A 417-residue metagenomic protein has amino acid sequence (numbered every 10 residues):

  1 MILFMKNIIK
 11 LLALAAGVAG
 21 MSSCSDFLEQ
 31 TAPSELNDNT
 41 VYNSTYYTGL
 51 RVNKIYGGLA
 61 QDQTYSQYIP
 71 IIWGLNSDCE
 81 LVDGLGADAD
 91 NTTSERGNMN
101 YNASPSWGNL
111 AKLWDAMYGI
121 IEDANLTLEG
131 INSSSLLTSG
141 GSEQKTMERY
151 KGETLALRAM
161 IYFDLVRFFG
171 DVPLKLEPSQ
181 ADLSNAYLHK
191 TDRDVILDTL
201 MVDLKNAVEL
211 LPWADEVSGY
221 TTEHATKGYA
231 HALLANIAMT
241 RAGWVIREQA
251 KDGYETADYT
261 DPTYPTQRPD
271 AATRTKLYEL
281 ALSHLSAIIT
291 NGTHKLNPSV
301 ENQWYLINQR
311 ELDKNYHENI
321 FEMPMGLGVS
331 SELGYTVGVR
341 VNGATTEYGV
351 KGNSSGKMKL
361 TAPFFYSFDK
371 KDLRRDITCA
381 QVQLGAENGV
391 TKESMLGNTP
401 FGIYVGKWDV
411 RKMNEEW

Functional and structural regions predicted by a protein language model:
M1-P33: Bacterial Sec-dependent N-terminal signal peptides
M5-I9, M21-S23, S139-E148, G152-L155 (+3 more regions): Secondary-structure transition into beta-strands, especially the periplasmic turns and strand N-termini that construct
K6-I8, V166-F168, A214, W244 (+1 more regions): Secondary-structure transition/capping motifs at alpha-helix termini and the adjoining loop/turn into the next element
K10-A13, P400-I403, K407-M413, W417: Outer/extracellular conduits and scaffolds centered on Gram-negative outer-membrane beta-barrels
S25-E95, K151, G170-V172, L176 (+2 more regions): An aromatic- and glycine-enriched ligand-binding surface/loop that stacks and positions planar moieties
S34-N37, G141-E143, E177-S184: Short linear capping/connector segments at secondary-structure termini
S44-Q67, G86-F169, S184-Y220, D409-W417: Conserved, well-structured interaction surfaces
